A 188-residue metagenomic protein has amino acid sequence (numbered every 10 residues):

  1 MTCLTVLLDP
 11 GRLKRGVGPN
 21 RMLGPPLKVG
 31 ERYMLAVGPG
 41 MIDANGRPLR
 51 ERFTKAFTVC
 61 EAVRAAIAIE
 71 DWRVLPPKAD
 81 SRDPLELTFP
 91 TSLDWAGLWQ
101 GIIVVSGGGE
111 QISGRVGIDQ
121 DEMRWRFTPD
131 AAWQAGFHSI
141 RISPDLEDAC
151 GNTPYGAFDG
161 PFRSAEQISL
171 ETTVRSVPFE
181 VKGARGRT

Functional and structural regions predicted by a protein language model:
M1-T188: Acidic, low-complexity Ser/Thr/Gly/Pro-rich repeat segments typical of extracellular/periplasmic and surface-exposed
